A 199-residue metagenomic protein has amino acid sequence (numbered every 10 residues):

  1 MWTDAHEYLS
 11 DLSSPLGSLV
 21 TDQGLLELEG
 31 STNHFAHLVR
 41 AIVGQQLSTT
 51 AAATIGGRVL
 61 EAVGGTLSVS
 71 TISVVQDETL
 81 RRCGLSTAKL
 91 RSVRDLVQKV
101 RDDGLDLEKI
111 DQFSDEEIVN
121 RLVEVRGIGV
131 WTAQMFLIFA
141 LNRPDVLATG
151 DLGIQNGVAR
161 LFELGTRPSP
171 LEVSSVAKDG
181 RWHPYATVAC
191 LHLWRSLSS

Functional and structural regions predicted by a protein language model:
M1-H34, S198: Intrinsically disordered, low-complexity, charged terminal extensions of DNA damage-control enzymes
W2, S13-L16, A52, D151 (+2 more regions): Alpha-helix initiation and N-capping motif
H34-I42, V75-T79: Glycine-/proline-rich flexible loop or hinge segments
F35, T49-A52, G65, D77: Short, charged/polar surface micro-motifs in flexible loops or helix N-caps
R40-I55, R81-K89, A189: A short secondary-structure junction motif
L60-V74, E78-S199: Catalytic cores of DNA base-excision repair glycosylases
